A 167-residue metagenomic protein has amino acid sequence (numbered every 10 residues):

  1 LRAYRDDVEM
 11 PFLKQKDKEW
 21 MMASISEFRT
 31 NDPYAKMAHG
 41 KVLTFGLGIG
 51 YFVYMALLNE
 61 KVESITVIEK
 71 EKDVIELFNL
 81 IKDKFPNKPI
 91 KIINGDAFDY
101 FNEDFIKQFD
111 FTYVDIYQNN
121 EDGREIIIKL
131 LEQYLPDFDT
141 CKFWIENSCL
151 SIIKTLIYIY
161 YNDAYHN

Functional and structural regions predicted by a protein language model:
L1-H39: Class I S-adenosylmethionine
S26-M37, K41-N167: The AdoMet/dcAdoMet-binding core of the Class I SAM-like
